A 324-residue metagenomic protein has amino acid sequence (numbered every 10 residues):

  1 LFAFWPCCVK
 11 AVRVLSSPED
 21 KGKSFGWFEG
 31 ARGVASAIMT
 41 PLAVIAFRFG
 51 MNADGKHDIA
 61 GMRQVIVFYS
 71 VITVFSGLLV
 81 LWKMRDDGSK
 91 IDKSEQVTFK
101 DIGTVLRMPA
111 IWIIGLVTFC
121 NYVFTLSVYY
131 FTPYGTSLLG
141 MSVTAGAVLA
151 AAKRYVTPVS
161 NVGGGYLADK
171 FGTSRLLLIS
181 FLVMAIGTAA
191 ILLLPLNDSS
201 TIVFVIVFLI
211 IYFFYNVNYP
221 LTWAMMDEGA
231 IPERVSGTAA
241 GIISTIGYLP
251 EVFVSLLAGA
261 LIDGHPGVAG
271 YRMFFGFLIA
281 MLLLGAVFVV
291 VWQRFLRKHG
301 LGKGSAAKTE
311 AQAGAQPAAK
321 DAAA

Functional and structural regions predicted by a protein language model:
K23-R48, S244-S255: Glycine-rich segments within core transmembrane alpha-helices of 12-TM secondary carriers
S36, P109-N161, Y219, V254-S255: Extracytoplasmic gate region of multi-pass secondary transporters
R48, S70-K90, F288-Q293: C-terminal membrane-cytosol helix-exit motif in multi-pass small-molecule transporters
R48-S70, A260-L282: A membrane-interface helix-boundary motif in multi-pass transporters
D86-I114, A311: Juxtamembrane intracellular "pre-TM" segments in multi-pass secondary transporters
V159-T173, I262-D263: Helix-to-loop junctions at the C-terminal end of transmembrane segments in multipass secondary transporters
S174-T222: C-terminal transmembrane helical hairpin of 12-TM major facilitator-type secondary transporters
A230-P266: A late C-terminal transmembrane helix in Major Facilitator Superfamily
